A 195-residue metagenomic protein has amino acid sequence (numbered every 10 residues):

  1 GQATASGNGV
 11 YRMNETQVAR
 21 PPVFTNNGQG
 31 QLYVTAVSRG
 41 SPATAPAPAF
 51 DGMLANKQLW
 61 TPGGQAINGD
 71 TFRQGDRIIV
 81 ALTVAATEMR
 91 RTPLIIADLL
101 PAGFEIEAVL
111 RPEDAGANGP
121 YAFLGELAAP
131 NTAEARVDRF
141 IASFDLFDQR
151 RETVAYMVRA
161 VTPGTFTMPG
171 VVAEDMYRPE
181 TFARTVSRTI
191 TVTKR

Functional and structural regions predicted by a protein language model:
G1-R195: Long, domain-scale non-catalytic interaction/scaffolding regions in large secretory-pathway and trafficking proteins
